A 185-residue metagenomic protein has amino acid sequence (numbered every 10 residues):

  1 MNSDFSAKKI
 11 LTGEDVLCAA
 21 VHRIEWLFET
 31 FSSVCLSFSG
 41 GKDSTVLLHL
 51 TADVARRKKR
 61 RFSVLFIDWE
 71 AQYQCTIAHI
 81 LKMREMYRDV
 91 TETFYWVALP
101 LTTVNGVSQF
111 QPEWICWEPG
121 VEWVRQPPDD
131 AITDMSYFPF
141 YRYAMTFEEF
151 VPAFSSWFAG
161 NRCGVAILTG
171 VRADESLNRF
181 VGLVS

Functional and structural regions predicted by a protein language model:
M1-S185: ATP-dependent adenylation/nucleotidyltransferase module used to activate substrates
